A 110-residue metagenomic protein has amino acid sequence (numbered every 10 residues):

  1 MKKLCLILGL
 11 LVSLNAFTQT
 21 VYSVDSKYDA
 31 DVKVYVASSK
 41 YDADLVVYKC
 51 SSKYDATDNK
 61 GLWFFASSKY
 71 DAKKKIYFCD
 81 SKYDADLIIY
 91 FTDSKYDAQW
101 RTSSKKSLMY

Functional and structural regions predicted by a protein language model:
M1-L4: Positively charged n-region of N-terminal signal peptides that target proteins for export
T18-Y110: Repetitive, compositionally biased segments used for assembly/scaffolding
